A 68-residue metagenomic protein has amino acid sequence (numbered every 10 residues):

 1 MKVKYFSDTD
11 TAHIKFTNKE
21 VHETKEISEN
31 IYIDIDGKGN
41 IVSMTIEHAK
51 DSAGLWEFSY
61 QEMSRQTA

Functional and structural regions predicted by a protein language model:
M1-A68: Small, basic N-terminal interaction modules of short regulatory proteins
